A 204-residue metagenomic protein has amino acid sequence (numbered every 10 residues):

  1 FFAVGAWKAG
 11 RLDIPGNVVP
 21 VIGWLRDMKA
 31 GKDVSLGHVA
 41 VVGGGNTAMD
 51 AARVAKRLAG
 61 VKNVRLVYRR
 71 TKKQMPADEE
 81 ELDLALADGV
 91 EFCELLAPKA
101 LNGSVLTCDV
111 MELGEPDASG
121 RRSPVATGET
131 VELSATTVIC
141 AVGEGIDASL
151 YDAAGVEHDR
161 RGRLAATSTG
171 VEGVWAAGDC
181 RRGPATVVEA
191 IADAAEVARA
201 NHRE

Functional and structural regions predicted by a protein language model:
F1-G5, A40-V42, A135-G143: Short hydrophobic core segments
A6-G10, L95-V105, M111-G114: A conserved short coil-to-beta-strand element within the FAD-binding core of flavoproteins
G16-L36, P116-P184: FAD-site-proximal beta/loop scaffold in flavoenzymes
S35-G45: Beta1/beta-strand and adjacent pyrophosphate-binding region of the FAD-binding site in flavoprotein oxidoreductases
G44, Y68-T71, D179: Cofactor-binding loop segments of dinucleotide-utilizing enzymes, especially the Rossmann-like FAD- and NAD(P)+-binding
A48: N-terminal Rossmann-fold NAD(P) dinucleotide-binding loop
A51, A177-E204: A conserved FAD-binding loop/helix module that cradles the flavin
A52-K99: Rossmann-like dinucleotide-binding cores of NAD(P)H-dependent redox enzymes
